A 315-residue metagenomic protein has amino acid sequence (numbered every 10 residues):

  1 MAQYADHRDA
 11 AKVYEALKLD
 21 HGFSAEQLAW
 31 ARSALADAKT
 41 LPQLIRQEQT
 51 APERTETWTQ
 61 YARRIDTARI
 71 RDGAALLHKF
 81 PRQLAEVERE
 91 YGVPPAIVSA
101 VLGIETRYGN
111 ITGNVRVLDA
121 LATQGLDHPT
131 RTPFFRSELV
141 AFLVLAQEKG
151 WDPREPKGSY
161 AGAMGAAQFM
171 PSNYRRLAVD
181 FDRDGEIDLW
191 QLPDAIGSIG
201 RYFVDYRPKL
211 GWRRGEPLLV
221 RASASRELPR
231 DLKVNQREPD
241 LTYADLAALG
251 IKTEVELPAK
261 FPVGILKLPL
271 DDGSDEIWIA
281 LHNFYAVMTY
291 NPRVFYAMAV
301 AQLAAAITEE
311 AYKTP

Functional and structural regions predicted by a protein language model:
M1-T130, R136, A141-K157, S172-P315: Cell-wall glycan-active module
Q168: Functionally critical loop-and-helix segments that line ligand-binding/catalytic clefts of soluble enzyme domains
